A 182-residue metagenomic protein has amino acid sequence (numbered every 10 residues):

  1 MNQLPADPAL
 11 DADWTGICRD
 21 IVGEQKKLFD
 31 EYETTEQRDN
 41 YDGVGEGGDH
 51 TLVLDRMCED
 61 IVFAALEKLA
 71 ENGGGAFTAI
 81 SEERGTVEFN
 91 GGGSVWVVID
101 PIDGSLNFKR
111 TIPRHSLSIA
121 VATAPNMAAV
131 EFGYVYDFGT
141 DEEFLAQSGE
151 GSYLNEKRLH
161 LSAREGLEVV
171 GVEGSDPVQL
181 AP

Functional and structural regions predicted by a protein language model:
M1-I99: N-terminal subdomain of lithium-sensitive/metallo-dependent phosphomonoesterases centered on the IMPase/IPPase/PAP
D49, D103, L154: Residue-level signal for pocket-adjacent positions within structured domains
L52, L106, K157: Flexible, active-site-adjacent loop/turn segments at secondary-structure boundaries
D55, S105, A146: Residue-level signal for inorganic ion chemistry
F63, N90, F108-H115, L145: Short, function-defining helix-loop hinge/capping sites that tune catalysis or transport
G85, D103-L106, T140: Short, glycine/acidic-enriched loop or turn micro-motifs at the edges of active sites
V95-A129: Glycine-rich active-site/cofactor-binding loop and its immediate structural neighborhood
S116-P182: Acidic beta-strand-loop-alpha-helix segment within the catalytic core of divalent metal-dependent phosphate-processing
